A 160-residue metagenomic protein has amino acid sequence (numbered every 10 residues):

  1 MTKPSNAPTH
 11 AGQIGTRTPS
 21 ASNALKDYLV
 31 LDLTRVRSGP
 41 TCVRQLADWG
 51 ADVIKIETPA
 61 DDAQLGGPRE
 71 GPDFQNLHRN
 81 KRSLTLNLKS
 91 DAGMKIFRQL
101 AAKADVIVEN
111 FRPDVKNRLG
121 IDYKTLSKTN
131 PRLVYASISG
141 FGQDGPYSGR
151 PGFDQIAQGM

Functional and structural regions predicted by a protein language model:
M1-M160: N-terminal helix-loop segment corresponding to the beta1-alpha1 unit of nucleotide/adenylate-binding folds
